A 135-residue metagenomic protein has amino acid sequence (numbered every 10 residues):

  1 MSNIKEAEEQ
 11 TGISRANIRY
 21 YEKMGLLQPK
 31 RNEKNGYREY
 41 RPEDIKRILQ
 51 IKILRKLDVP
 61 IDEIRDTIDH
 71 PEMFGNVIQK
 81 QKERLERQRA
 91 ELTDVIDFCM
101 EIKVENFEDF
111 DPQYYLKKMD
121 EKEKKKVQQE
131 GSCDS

Functional and structural regions predicted by a protein language model:
M1-D62: Basic helix-turn-helix/winged-helix DNA-binding cores and closely related short helical interaction motifs
K52, I64-K125: Short, charged amphipathic alpha-helical surface segments
Q128-S135: Hydrophobic protein-protein interaction segments
